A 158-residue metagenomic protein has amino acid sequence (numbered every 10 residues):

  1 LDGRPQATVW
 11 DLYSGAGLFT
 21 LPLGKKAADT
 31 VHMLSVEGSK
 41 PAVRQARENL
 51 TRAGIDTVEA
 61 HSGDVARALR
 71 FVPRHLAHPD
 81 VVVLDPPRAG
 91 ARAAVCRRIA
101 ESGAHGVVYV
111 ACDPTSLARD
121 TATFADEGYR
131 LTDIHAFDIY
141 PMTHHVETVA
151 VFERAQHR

Functional and structural regions predicted by a protein language model:
L1-R158: Rossmann-like S-adenosyl-L-methionine
